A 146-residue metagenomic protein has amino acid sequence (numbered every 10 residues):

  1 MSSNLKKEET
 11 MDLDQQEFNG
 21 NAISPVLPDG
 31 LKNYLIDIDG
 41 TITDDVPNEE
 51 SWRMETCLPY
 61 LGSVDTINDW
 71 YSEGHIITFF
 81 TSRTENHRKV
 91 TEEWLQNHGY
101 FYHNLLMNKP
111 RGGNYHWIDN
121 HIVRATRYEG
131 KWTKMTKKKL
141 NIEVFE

Functional and structural regions predicted by a protein language model:
S2-E146: HAD-like aspartate-dependent phosphatase fold
